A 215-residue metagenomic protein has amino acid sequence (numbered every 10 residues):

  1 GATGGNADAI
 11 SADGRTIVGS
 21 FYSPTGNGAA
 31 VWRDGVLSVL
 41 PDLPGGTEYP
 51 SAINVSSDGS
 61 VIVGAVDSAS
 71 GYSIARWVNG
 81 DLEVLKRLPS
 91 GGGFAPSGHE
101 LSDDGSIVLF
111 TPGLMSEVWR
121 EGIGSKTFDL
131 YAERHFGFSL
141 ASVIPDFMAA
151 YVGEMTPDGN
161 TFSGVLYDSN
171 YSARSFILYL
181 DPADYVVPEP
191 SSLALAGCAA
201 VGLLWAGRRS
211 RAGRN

Functional and structural regions predicted by a protein language model:
G1-V186: Conserved "turn/edge" positions that cap or connect secondary-structure elements within repeat/scaffolded domains
E189-R208: A short, hydrophobic C-terminal helix/tail in secreted or cell-surface proteins
S210-N215: Short, charged juxtamembrane terminal tails flanking transmembrane helices
